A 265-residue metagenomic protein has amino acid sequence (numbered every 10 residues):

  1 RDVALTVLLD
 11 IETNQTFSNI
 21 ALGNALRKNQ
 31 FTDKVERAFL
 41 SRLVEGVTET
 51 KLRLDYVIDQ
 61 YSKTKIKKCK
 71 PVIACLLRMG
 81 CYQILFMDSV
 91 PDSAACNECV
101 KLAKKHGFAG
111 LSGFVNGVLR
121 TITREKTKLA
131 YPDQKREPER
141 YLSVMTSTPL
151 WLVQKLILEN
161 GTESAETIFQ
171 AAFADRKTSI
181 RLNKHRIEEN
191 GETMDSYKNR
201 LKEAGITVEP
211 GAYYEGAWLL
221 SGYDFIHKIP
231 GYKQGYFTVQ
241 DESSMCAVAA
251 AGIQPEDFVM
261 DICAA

Functional and structural regions predicted by a protein language model:
R1-H227: Class I Rossmann-like S-adenosyl-L-methionine
D195-A265: Rossmann-like S-adenosyl-L-methionine
